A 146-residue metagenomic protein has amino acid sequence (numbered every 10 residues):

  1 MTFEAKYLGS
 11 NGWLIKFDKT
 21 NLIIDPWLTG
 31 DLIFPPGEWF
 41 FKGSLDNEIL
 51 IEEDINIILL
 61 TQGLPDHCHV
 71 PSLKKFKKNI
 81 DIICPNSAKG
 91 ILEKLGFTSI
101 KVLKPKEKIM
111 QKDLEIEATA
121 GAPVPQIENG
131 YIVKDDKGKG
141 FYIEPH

Functional and structural regions predicted by a protein language model:
T2-E4, F76-I82, K139-F141: Short active-site oxyanion
L8-D18, M110-H146: Catalytic core of the metallo-beta-lactamase
G9-S10, P85-I91, K104-E107: Short, polar loop motifs at secondary-structure junctions
T20, K78-D81, F97: A short helix->loop->beta-strand "cap" motif at the edges of active sites that frequently abuts
T20-L59, P71-K75: Pre-active-site segment of Zn-dependent metallo-hydrolases
I24-D25, D54-C68, I83-N86, F141-H146: Active-site neighborhood of phospho(di)ester-bond hydrolases with catalytic His/Asp-centered motifs
D31, G63-C68, K89-I91, E107-M110 (+1 more regions): Active-site environment of divalent metal-dependent phosphoester hydrolases
L92-V102: Helix-loop-beta element that forms the nucleotide-linked donor phosphate-binding surface in glycosyltransferases
